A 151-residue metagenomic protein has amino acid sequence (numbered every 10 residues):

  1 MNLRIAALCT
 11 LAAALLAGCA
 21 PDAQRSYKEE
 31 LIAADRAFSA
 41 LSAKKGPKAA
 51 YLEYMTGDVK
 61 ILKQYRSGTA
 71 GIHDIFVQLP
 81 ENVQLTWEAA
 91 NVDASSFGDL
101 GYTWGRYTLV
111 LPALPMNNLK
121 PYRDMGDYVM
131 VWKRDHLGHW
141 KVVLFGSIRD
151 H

Functional and structural regions predicted by a protein language model:
M1-L8: Bacterial N-terminal signal peptides that target proteins for export
L16-G18: C-terminal motif of bacterial Sec signal peptides marking the signal peptidase cleavage site
A20-D22: Bacterial signal peptide processing site
R25-I32, G46-F97, L114-M116, K120-Y122: A solvent-exposed, acidic/Ser-Thr-rich amphipathic alpha-helical stretch
V92-G101, K133-H139: A short, structured loop/turn motif at beta-sheet edges
D99-L111, G126: A short hydrophobic beta-strand element
D124-D150: Short beta-strand edge/turn micro-motifs at domain boundaries
